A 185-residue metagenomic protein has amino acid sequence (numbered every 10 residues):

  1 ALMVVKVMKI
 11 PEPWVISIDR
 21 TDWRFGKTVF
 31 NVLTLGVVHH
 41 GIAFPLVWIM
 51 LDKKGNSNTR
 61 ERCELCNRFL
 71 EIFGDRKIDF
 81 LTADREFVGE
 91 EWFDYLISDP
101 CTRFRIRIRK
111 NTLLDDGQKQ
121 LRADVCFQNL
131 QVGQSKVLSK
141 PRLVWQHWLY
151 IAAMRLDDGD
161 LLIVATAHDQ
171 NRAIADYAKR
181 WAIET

Functional and structural regions predicted by a protein language model:
A1, I10-W14, F25-T28, H39-T185: Single, function-defining residue in the core of a domain
D19-V32: An active-site-proximal beta-strand-loop segment
